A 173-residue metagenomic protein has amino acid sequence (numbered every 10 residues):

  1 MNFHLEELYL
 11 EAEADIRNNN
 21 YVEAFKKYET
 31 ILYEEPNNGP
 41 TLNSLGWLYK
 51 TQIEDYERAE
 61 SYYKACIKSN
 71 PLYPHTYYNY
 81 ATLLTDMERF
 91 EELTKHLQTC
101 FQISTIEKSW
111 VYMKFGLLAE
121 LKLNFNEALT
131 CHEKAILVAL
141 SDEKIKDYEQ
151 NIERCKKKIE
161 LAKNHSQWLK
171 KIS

Functional and structural regions predicted by a protein language model:
M1-L5, L129-S173: Terminal, low-structured helical/coil segments at or just beyond the last alpha-helical repeat
F3-E34, K50: Alpha-helical segment of the N-proximal tetratricopeptide repeat
E6, P40, P74-H75, S109-W110 (+1 more regions): Start-of-helix register in tetratricopeptide repeats
E13, W47-L48, T82, L117 (+1 more regions): Residue-level recognition of tetratricopeptide repeat
R17-K27, Q52-A65, M87-T99, L123-C131 (+1 more regions): Structural signature of tandem alpha-helical TPR/SEL1-like repeats, specifically the intra-repeat loop/turn
T30-Y33, K64-K68, Q98-I103, L137: Conserved structural position within tetratricopeptide repeats
P36, P71, T105-I106, L140: Short coil turns that delineate tetratricopeptide repeat
S44-L45, N79, K114, Y148-N151: Canonical tetratricopeptide repeat
